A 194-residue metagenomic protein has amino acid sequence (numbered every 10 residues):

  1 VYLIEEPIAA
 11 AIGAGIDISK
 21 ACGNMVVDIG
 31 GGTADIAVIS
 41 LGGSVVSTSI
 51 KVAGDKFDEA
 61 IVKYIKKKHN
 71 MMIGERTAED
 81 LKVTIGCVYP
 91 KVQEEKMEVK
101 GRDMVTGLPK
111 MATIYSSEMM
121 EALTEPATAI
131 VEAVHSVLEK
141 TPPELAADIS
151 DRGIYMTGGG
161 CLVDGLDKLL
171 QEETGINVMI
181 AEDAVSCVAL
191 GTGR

Functional and structural regions predicted by a protein language model:
V1-I29, A37-Y155, C161-R194: Nucleotide/phosphate-binding catalytic cleft detector across ATP-hydrolyzing and phosphate-transferring enzymes
